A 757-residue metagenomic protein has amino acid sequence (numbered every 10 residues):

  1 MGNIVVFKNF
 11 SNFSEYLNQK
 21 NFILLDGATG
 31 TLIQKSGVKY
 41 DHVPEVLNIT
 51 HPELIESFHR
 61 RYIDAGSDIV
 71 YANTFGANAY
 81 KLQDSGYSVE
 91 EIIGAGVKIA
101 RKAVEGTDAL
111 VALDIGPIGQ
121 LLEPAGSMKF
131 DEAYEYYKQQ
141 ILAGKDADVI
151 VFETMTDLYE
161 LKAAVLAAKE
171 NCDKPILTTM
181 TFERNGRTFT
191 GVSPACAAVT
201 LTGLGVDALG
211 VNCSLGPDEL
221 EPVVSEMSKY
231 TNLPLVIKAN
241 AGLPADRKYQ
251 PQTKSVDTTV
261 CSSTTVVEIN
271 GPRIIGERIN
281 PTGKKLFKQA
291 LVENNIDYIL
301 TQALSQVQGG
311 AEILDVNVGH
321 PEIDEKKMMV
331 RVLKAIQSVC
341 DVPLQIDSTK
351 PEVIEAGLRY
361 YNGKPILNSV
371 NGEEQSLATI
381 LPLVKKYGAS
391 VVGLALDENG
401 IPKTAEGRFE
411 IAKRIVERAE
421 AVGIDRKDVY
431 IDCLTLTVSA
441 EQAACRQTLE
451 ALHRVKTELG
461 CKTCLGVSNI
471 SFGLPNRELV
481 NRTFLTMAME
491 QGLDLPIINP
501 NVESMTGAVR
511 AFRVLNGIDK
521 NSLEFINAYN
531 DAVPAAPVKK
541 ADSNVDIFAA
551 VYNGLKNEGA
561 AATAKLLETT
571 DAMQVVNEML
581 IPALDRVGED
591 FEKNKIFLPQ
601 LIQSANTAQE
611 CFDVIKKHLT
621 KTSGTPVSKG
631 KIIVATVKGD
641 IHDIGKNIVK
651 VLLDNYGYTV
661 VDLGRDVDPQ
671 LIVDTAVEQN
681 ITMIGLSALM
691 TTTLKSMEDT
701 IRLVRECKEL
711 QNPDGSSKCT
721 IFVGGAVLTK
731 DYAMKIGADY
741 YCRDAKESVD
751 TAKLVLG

Functional and structural regions predicted by a protein language model:
M1-D432, L436-G757: Domain-level signal for soluble alpha/beta catalytic cores
